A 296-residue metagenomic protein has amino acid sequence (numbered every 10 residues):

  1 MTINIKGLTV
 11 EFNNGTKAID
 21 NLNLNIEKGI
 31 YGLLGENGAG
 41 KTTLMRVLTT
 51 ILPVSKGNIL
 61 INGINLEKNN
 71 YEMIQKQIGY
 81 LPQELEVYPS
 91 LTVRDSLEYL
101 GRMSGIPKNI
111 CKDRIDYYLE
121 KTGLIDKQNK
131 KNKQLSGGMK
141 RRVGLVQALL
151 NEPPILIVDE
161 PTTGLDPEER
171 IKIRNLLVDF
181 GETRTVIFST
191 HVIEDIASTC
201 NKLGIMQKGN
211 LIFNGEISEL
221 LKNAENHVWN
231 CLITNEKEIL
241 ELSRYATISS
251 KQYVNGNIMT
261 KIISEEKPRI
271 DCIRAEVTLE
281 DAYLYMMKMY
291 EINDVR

Functional and structural regions predicted by a protein language model:
I3-I5, A18-I19, Q75: Conserved structural motif at the start of ABC-family nucleotide-binding domains
G35-G40: Walker A (P-loop) phosphate-binding loop of ABC-type ATPase nucleotide-binding domains
T49: Helix-to-loop junction immediately C-terminal to a conserved catalytic motif
G57-E67, M73-I74: Conserved ABC transporter NBD signature motif
E98, R102, N109-K127: Conserved ABC ATPase "signature" region
L156-E160: Catalytic Walker B motif of ABC-type/P-loop ATPase nucleotide-binding domains
N175-K261: ABC transporter nucleotide-binding domain
